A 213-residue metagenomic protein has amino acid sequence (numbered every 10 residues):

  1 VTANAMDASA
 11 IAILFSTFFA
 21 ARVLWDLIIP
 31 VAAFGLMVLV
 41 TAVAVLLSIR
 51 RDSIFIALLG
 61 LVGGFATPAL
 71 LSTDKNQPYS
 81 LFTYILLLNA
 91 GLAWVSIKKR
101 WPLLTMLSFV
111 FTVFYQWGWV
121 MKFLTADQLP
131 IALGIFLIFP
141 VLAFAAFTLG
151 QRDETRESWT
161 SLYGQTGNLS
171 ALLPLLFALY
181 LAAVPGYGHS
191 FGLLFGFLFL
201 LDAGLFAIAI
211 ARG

Functional and structural regions predicted by a protein language model:
V1-R212: Alpha-helical multi-pass membrane segments and their bilayer interfacial helix-loop junctions
